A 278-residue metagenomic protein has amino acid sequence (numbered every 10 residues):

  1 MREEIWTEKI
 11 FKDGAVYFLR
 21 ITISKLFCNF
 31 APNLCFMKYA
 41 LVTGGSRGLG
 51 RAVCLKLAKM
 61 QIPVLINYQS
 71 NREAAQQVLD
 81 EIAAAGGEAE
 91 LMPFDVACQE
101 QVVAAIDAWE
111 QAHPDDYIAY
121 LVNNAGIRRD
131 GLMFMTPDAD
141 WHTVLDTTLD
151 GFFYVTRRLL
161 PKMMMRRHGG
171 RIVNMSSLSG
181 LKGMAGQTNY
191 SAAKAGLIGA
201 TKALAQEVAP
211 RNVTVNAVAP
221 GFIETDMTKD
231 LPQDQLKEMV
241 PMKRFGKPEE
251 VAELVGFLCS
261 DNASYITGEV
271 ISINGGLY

Functional and structural regions predicted by a protein language model:
S46-R47: Conserved glycine-rich cofactor-binding loop
I118, L132-M133, P137-L145, L236: Substrate-binding pocket helix/loop in short-chain dehydrogenase/reductase
F134, K182-T188, P210-R211, K243 (+1 more regions): Active-site loop immediately N-terminal to the catalytic Tyr-X3-Lys motif of short-chain dehydrogenase/reductase
T156, A193, T201: Active-site helix of classical SDR
P161, Q206-P210, S264: Alpha-helical segment proximal to the catalytic Tyr-Lys
S177: Residue(s) in the substrate-gating loop at a strand-loop-helix junction that position the organic substrate next
K247-I273: C-terminal substrate-recognition "lid" of short-chain dehydrogenase/reductases
